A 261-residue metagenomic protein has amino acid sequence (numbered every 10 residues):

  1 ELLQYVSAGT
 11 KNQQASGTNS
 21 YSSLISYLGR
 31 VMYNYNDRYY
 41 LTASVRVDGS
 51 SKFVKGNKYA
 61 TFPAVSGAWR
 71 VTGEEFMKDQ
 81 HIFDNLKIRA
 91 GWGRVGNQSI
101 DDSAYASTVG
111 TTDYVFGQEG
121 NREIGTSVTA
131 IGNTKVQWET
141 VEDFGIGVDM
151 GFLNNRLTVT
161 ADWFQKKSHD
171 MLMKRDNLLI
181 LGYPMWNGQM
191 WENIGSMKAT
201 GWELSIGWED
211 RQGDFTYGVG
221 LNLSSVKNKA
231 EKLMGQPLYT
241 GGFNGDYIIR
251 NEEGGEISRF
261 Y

Functional and structural regions predicted by a protein language model:
E1-E253: Extracellular/periplasmic, surface-exposed regions of secreted and cell-surface proteins
E253-Y261: Short, intrinsically disordered, charge-balanced linker/junction segments flanking boundaries in proteins
